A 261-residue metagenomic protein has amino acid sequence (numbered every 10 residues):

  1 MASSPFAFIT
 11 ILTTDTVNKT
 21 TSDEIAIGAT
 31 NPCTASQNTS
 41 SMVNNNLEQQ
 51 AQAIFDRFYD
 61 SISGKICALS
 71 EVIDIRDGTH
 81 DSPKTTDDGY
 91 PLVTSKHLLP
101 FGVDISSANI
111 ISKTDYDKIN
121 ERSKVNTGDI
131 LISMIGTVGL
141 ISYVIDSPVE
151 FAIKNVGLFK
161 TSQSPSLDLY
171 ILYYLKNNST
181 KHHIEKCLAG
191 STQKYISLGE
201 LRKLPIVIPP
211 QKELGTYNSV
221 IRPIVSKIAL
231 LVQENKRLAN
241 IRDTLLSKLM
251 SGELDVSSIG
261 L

Functional and structural regions predicted by a protein language model:
M1, T14-T16, D23-A26, T30 (+3 more regions): A short glycine-rich beta-alpha junction/loop motif
F6-F8, N18: Hydrophobic alpha-helical signal/anchor motif
T14, A29-T79, K203, V207 (+1 more regions): Non-catalytic DNA-recognition/assembly elements of restriction-modification systems
S63-D104, D115-E121, V138: Low-complexity, Lys/Gly-biased intrinsically disordered segments
T94, T114-Y116, N120-T180, S197-G199: A short beta-sheet element
G260-L261: Amphipathic heptad-repeat alpha-helical coiled-coil/stalk segments that mediate oligomerization, filament/stalk
